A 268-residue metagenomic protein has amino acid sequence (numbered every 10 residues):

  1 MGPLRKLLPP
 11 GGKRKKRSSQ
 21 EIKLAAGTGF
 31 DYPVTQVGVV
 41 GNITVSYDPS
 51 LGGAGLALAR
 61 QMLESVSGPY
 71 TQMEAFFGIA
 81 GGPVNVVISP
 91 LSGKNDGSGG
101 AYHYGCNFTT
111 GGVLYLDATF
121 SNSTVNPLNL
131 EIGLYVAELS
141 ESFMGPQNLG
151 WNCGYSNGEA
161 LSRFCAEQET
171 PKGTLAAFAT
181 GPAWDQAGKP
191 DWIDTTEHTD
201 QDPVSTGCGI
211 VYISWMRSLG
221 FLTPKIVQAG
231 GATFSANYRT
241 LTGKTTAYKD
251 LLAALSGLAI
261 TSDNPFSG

Functional and structural regions predicted by a protein language model:
M1-L139, F143-N148, C153, C165: Zn2+-dependent metallopeptidase catalytic core
S18, F234-G268: Beta/coil-rich, acidic/histidine-enriched accessory regions frequently appended to metallopeptidases
L58, M62-P69, E131-L139, N157-L161 (+6 more regions): Stable alpha-helical elements in mature extracytoplasmic
A80-P83, N126-L128, T170-A177, L219-V227: Structural helix-adjacent loops and short alpha-helical linkers that scaffold large soluble proteins
G93-G99, E169-L175, S235-R239: Secretory-pathway/luminal and periplasmic proteins that interact with or process carbohydrate-rich
P146, Q168, W215-L219: Active-site catalytic microenvironments for nucleophilic, acid-base chemistry
N152-P203, S214: Post-HExxH zinc-binding segment in Zn-dependent metallohydrolases
G154, Q201-C208, S218, G243: Short, contiguous, pocket-lining structural segments that sit at or immediately flank catalytic/ligand-binding sites
